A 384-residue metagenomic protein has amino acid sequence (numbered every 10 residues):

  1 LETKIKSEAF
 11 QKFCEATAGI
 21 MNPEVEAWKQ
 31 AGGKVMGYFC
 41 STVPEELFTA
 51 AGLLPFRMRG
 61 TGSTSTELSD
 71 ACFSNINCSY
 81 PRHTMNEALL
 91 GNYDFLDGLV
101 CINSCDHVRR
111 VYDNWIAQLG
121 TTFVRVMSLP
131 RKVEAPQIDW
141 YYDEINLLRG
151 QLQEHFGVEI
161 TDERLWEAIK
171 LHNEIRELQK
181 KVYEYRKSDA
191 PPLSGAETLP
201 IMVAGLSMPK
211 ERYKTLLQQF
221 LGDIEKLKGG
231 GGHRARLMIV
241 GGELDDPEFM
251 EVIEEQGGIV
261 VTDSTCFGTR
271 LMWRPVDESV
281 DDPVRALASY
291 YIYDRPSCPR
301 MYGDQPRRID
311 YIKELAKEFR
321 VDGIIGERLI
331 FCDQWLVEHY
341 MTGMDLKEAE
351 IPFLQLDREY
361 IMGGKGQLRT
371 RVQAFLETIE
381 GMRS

Functional and structural regions predicted by a protein language model:
L1-K34, Y142, N146, G150-R274 (+1 more regions): A charged, amphipathic alpha-helical module
E2-S7, S63-Y80, G98, M202-K210 (+2 more regions): Acidic/glycine-enriched edge-of-secondary-structure segments
T3-K4, Y340-S384: Peripheral docking tails and interdomain loops at the edges of cofactor- or intermediate-handling domains
C40-N92, D97, Y112: An N-terminal, globular interaction/scaffold subdomain
S41-T42, L47-R59, G241-D304, R308-K313: Redox- and metal-dependent alpha/beta enzyme cores, enriched for Fe-S-associated oxidoreductases and cofactor-handling
H83-E154: Acidic/His-rich segments in extracytoplasmic proteins that coordinate ligands and/or metal ions
A88, G303-R320, V337-E338: A short, acidic, amphipathic alpha-helical segment used as a generic capping/interface helix at domain edges
I324: Hydrophobic, well-ordered secondary-structure elements that form the walls of internal hydrophobic environments
